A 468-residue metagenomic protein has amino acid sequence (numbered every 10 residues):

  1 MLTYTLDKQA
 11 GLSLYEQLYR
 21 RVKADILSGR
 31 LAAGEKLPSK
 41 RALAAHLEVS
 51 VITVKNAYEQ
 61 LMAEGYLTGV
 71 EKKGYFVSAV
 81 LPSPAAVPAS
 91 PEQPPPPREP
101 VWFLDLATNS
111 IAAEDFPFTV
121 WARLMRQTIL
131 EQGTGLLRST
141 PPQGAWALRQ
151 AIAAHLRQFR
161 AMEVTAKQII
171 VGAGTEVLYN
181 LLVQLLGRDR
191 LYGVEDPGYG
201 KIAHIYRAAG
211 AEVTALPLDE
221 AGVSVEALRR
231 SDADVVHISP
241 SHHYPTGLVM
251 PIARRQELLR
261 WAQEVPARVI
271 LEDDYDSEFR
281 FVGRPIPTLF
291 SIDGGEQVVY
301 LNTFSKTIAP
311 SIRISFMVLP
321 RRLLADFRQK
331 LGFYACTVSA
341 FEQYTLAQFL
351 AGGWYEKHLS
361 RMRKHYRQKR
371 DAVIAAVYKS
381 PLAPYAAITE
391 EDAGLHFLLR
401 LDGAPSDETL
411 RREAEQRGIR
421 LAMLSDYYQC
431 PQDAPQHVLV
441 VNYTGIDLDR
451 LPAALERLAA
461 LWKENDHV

Functional and structural regions predicted by a protein language model:
M1-T128, L137, R322, G332-S339 (+8 more regions): N-terminal basic, amphipathic alpha-helical segments
K72, S291-D326: Active-site PLP attachment segment
L106, I270-L271: Residue-level marker for buried hydrophobic side chains located in beta-strands that build the well-ordered beta-sheet
L130, G135-P266, E278, R284-I292 (+2 more regions): Conserved core of the PLP fold type I
I152, F316, Y344-A351: Helix-loop "lid/cap" segments that line or gate small-molecule binding pockets
V194, L271-E272: Hydrophobic residues in beta-strands of the RecA-like P-loop NTPase core, especially within AAA+ ATPase
E212, R268-V269, I419-R420: Residue-level detector of anion-binding/catalytic polar loops
